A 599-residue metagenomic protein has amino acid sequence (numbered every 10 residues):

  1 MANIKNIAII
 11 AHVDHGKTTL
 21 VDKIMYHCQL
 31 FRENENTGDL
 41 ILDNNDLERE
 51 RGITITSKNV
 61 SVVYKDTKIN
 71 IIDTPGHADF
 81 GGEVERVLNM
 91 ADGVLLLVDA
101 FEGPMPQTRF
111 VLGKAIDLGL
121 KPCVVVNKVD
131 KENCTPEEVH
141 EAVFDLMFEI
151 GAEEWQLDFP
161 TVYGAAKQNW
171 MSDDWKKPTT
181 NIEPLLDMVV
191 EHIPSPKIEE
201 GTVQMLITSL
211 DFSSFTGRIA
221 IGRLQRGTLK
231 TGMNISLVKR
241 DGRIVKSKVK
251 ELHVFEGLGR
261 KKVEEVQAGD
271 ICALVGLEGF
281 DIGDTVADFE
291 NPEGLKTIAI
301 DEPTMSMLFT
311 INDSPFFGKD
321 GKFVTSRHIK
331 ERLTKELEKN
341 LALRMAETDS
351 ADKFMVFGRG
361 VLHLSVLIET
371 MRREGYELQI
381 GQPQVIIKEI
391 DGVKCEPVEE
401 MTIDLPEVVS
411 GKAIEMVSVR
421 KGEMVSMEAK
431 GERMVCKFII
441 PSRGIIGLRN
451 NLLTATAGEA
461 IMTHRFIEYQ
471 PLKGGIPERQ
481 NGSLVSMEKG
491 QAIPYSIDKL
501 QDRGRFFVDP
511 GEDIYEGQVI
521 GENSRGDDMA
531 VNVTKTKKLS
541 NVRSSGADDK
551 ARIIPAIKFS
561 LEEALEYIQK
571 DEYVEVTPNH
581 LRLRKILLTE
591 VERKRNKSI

Functional and structural regions predicted by a protein language model:
M1-V98, E102-P104, E138, A142 (+1 more regions): P-loop NTPase switch module centered on the Walker A-proximal segment
A2-T19, A78, A91, F101-G113 (+17 more regions): Conserved structured catalytic cores and adjacent interaction surfaces of nucleotide-binding/hydrolyzing enzymes
D14, L20, G52, I71-D73 (+18 more regions): Residue-level signature of catalytic and energy-coupling elements of molecular machines, predominantly ATP/GTP-dependent
T37-L42, I150-V162, P196-L206, G242-F255 (+9 more regions): Interdomain boundary/hinge elements
K121, K131-E191: Canonical P-loop GTPase G-domain recognition
Q204-M307, P315-K319, N481, G490-S540 (+2 more regions): Conserved nucleotide-binding/hydrolysis modules and their immediate coupling elements across P-loop/ASCE NTPase motors
S314-L337, K550, I554-A556: A short, contiguous, amphipathic alpha-helix enriched in charged residues
R582, L588-I599: Acidic, low-complexity intrinsically disordered tails
